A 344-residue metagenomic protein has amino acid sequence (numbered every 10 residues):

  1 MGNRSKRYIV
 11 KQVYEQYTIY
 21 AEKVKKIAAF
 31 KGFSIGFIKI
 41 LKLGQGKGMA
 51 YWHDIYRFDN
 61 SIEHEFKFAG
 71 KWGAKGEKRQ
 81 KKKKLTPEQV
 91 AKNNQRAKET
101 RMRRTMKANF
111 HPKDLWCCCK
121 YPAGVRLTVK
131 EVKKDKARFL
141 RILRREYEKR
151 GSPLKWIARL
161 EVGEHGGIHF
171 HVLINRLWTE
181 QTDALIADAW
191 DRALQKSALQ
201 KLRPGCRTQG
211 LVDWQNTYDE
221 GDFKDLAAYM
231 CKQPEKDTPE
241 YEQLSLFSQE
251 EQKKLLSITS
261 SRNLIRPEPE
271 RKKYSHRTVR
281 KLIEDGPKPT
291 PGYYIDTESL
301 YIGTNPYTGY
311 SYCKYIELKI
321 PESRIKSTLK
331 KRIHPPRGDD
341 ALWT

Functional and structural regions predicted by a protein language model:
G2-G166, L177-T344: Right-hand nucleic-acid polymerase module
H169-I174: Conserved RNP beta-strands of RNA recognition motif
